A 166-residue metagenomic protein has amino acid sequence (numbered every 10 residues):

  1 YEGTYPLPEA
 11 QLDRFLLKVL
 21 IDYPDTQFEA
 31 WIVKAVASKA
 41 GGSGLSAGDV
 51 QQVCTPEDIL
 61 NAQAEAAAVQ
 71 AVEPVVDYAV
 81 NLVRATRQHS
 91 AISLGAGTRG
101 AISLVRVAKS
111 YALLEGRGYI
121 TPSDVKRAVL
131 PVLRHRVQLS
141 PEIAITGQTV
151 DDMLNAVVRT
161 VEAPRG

Functional and structural regions predicted by a protein language model:
Y1-V69, K109-L114: Canonical AAA+ ATPase core
P6, Q70, A144-Q148: Residue-level detector of secondary-structure boundary/capping sites
Q11, V33-A37, V83, V129 (+1 more regions): Hydrophobic aliphatic residues
K18-P24, S46-V50, N81, G147 (+3 more regions): Short, surface-exposed, polar/charged, turn-prone segments marking secondary-structure boundaries
Y23-T26, A71-V72, G118-Y119, A163: Alpha-helix boundary/capping and short turn/kink residues
T26, A30-K34, V76, V80 (+1 more regions): An amphipathic alpha-helix signature
G44-A101: Conserved AAA+ ATPase small/helical "lid" subdomain
D77, T86-G166: C-terminal engagement/docking regions of AAA+ P-loop ATPases
